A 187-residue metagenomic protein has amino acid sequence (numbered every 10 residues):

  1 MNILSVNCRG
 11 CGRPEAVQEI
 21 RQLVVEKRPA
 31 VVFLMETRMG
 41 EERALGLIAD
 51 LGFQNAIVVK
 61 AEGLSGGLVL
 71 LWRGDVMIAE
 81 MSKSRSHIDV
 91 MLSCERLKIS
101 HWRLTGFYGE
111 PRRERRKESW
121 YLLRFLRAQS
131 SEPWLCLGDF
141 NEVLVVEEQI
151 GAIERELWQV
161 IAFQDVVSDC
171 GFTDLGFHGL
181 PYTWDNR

Functional and structural regions predicted by a protein language model:
M1-R187: A shared catalytic/ligand-binding motif for oxyanion handling
